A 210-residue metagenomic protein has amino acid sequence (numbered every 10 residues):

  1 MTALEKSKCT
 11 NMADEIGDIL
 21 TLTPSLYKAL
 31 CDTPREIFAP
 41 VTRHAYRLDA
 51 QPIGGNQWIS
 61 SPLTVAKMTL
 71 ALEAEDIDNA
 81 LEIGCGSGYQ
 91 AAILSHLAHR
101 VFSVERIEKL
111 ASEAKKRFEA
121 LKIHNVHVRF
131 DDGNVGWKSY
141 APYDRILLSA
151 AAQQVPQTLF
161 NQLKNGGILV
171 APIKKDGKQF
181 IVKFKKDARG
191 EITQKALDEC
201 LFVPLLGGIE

Functional and structural regions predicted by a protein language model:
M1-L81, Y89-I93, L97, L110-H124 (+1 more regions): Class I SAM-dependent transferase core
N56, K138, L169, I209-E210: Compositionally biased, intrinsically disordered low-complexity regions
E73-T193: Conserved nucleotide-cofactor-binding alpha/beta core module
